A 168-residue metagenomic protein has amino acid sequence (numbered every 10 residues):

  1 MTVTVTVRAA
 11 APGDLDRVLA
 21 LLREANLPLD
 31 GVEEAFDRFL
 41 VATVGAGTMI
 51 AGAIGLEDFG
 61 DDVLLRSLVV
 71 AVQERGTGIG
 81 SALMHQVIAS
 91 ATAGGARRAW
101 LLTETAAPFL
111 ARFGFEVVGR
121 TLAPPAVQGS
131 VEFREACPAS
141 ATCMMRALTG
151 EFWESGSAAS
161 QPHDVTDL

Functional and structural regions predicted by a protein language model:
M1-G31, T43, A141-C143, A147-L168: Short amphipathic alpha-helix that is part of the acyltransferase structural core
L29-V41, G52, L64, P138-S140: A short helix-loop-beta-strand connector motif used in the catalytic cores of GNAT acetyltransferases and, in some
V41, T48-E57, D62-V69: Conserved beta-strand in the GNAT
G47-T48, L110: Glycine-biased flexible loop/turn sites that connect beta-strands or occur in inter-domain linkers
L68-R75, T105: A short, internal acetyl-CoA/4′-phosphopantetheine-binding micro-motif in the GNAT/acyltransferase core
G76-A91, L101: Conserved acetyl-CoA-binding loop-helix of GNAT-fold acetyltransferases
E104-E132: Conserved active-site alpha-helix within GNAT-family acetyltransferase domains
